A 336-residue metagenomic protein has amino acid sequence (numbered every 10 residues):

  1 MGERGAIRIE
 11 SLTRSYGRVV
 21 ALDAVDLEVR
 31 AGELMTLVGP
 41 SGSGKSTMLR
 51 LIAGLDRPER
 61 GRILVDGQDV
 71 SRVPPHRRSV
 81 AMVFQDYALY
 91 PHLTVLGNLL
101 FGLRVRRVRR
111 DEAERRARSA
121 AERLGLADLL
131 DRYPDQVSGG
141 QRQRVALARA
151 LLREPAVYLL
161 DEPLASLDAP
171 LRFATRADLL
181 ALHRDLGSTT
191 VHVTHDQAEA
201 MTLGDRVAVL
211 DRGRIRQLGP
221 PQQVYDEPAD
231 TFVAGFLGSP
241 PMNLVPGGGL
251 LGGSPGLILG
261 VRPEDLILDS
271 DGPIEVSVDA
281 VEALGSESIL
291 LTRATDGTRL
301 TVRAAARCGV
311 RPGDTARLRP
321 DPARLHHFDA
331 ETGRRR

Functional and structural regions predicted by a protein language model:
R8, E28, L64, R317-R319: ABC ATPase nucleotide-binding domain
L34, P75-A81, Q85-A229: ABC ATPase nucleotide-binding domains
V38-P40: The feature captures the beta-strand-to-loop junction immediately N-terminal to the Walker
A53: Helix-to-loop junction immediately C-terminal to a conserved catalytic motif
E59-R62, R212, L325: Conserved coupling/switch loops of ABC nucleotide-binding domains, chiefly the family-specific signature
G61-D69: Conserved ABC transporter NBD signature motif
P240, G252-R336: Non-catalytic connector elements of ABC transporters
